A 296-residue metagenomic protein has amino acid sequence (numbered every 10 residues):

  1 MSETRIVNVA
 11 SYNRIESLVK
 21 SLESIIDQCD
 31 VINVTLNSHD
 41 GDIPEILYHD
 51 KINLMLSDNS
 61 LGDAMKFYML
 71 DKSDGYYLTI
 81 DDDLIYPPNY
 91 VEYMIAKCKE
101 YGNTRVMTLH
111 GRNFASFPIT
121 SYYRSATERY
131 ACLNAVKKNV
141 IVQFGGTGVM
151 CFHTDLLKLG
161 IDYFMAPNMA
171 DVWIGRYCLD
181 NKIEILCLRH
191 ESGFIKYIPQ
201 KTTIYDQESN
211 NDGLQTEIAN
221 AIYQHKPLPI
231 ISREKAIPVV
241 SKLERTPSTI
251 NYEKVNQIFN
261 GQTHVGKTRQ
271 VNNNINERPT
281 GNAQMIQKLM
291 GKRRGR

Functional and structural regions predicted by a protein language model:
E3-R5, I25-V34, I52, G75: Short loop->beta transition adjacent to catalytic acidic/histidine clusters or analogous donor-positioning motifs
V9-S11, L36-S38, R189: Short beta-strand/turn micro-motifs composed of small residues that flank or help shape donor/cofactor-binding pockets
S11-D27: Short, well-formed alpha-helical segments that are part of the catalytic scaffolds of diverse glycosyltransferases
K20-S24, K66-M69, E92-M94: A short acidic, amphipathic alpha-helical/loop segment
N37-S73: Active-site-proximal specificity loops/subdomain of glycosyltransferases
G75-I85: Short beta-strand-to-loop acidic/aromatic patch adjacent to the donor-nucleotide binding site
P87, Y93-L159: Conserved catalytic core of nucleotide-sugar-dependent glycosyltransferases
Y163-P279, A283-R296: C-terminal catalytic/acceptor-binding lobe
